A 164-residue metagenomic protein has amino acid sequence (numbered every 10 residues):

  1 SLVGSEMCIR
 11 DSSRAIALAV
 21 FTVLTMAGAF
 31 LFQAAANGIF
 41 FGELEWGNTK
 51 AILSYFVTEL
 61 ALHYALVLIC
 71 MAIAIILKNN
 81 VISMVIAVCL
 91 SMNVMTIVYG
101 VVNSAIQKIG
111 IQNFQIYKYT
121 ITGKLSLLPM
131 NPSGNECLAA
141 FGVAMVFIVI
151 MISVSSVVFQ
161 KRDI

Functional and structural regions predicted by a protein language model:
L2-V3, M7-C8: Short, small-residue-biased leader/transition segments that mark boundaries at the very start of proteins
S12-V81, A87, M95-T96, G123-G142: Secretory targeting signals
M84, V88-V158: Terminal transmembrane helical anchor/hairpin motif
F159-I164: Short cytosolic juxtamembrane segments of multi-pass membrane proteins
